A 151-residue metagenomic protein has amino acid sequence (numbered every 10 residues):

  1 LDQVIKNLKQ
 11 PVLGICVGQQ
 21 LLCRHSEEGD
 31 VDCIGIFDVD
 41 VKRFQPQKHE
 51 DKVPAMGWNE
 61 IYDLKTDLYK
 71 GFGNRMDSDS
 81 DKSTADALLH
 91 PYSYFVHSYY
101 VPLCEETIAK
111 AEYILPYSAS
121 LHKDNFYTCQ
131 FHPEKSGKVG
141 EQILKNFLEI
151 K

Functional and structural regions predicted by a protein language model:
L1, G29-D32, K110-Y113, N146-F147: Glycine-rich, phosphate-binding/catalytic loops in enzymes
L1-W58: Cysteine-nucleophile active-site neighborhood
R24-E27, T107, Q142: Short amphipathic alpha-helical segments
P54-G57, S118-L121, K138-Q142: A short, polar/proline- and glycine-enriched secondary-structure boundary/capping micro-motif
E60-D77, D81-K135: Active-site oxyanion/phosphate-handling segment shared across diverse enzymes
C129-K151: Acyltransferase
